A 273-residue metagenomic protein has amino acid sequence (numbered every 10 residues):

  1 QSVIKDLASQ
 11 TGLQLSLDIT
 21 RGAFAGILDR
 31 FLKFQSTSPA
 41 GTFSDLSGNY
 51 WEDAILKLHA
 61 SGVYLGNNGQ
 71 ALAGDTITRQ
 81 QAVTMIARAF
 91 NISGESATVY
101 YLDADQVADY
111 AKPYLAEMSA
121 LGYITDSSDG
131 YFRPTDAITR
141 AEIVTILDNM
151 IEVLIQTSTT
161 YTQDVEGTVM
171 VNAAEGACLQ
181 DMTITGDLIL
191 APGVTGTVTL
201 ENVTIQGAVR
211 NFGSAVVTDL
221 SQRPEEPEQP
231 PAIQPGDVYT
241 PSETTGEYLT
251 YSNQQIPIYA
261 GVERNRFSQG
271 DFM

Functional and structural regions predicted by a protein language model:
V3-L56, A60-Q80, I86-P113, I124-A141 (+3 more regions): Feature responds to low-complexity, polar/acidic, surface-exposed segments characteristic of secreted/exported proteins
I19, I77, Y110, I138 (+6 more regions): Parallel beta-helix/beta-solenoid
G167, A173, D181, G186 (+6 more regions): Residues on the solvent-exposed faces and adjacent turns of beta-rich solenoids used to engage binding targets
V203, D271-M273: Generic signature of mature, soluble extracytoplasmic domains
T218-T245: Ser/Thr/Gly/Pro-rich low-complexity, disordered linker/stalk segments of secreted and cell-surface proteins
Y248-L249, P257: Short linear proline/tyrosine/threonine-rich motifs used for host-factor recruitment and membrane trafficking/assembly
L249, V262, F267-G270: General marker for long, soluble alpha-helical cores
